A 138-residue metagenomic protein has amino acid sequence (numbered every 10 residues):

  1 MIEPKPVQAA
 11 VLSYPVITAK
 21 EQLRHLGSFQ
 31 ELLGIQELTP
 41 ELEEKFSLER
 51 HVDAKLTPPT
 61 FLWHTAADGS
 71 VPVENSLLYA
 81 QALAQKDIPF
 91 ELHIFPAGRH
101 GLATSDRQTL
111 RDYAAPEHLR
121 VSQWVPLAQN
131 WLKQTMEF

Functional and structural regions predicted by a protein language model:
M1-S28, P40-E43: Primarily recognizes the serine-hydrolase "nucleophile elbow" in alpha/beta-hydrolase and SGNH/GDSL folds
A10-Y14, W63, F95-P96: Alpha/beta-hydrolase-fold catalytic nucleophile elbow
A19, A67-V71, H100: Acidic catalytic loop of the alpha/beta-hydrolase fold
E21-H25, V73, T104-S105: Short, solvent-exposed loop/turn and secondary-structure capping segments
G27-Q36, D106-Y113: Short glycine/proline- and charge-enriched loop/turn segments that cap or connect secondary-structure elements
Q36-P58: Active-site nucleophile elbow and catalytic-triad environment of alpha/beta-hydrolase enzymes
K55-L56, F61-H64, D68: Short beta-strand/loop motif that positions the catalytic acidic residue of the alpha/beta-hydrolase fold
L77-F138: C-terminal catalytic histidine-bearing segment of alpha/beta-hydrolase fold enzymes
